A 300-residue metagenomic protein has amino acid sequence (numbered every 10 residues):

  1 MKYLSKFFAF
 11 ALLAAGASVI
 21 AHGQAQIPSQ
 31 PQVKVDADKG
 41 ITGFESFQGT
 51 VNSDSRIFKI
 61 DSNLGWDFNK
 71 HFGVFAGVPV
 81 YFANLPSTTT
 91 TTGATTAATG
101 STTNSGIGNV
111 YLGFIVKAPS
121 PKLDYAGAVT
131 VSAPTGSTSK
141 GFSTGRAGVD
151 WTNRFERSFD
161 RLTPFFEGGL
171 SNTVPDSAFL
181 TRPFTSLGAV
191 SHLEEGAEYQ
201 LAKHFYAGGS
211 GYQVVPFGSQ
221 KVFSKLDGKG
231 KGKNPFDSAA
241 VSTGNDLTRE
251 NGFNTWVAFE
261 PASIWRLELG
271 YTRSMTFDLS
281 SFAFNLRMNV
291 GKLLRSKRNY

Functional and structural regions predicted by a protein language model:
A21-D54, E156, L226, G244 (+1 more regions): Outer-membrane beta-barrel biogenesis signature
S29-E45, K70-F72, P121-Y125, D160-F166 (+5 more regions): Outer-envelope beta-barrel architecture signal
G40, T144-S238: Detector for outer-membrane/organellar transmembrane beta-barrel domains, recognizing the amphipathic beta-strand
G43-E45, A76, F114, G127-V129 (+4 more regions): Membrane-embedded beta-strand positions of outer-membrane beta-barrel proteins
F47-V51, V78-N84, A118, V131-S137 (+5 more regions): Transmembrane beta-strands of outer-membrane beta-barrel pores
S55-I60, P86-A94, G127, S137-G145 (+4 more regions): Outer-membrane beta-barrel translocator domains and adjoining extracellular loop/strand segments of Gram-negative
R56-I60, S101-V110, S143-V149, T185-L193 (+2 more regions): Residues that define the transmembrane beta-barrel architecture of outer-membrane proteins
S87-G100, H192, G196-Y300: Outer membrane beta-barrel transmembrane domains
